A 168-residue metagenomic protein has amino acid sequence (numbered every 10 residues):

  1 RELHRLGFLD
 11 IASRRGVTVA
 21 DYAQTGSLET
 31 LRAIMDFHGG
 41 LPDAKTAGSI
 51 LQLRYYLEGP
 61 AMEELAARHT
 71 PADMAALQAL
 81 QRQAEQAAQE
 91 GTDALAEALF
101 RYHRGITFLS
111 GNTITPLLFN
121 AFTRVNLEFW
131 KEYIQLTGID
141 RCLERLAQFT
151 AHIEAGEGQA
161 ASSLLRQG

Functional and structural regions predicted by a protein language model:
R1-Y56: Short linear motifs at protein or domain termini
I50-E132, C142-Q148, A160-G168: Conserved amphipathic alpha-helical segments that form helical-bundle/coiled-coil interaction surfaces
T137-D140: Short helix-capping and inter-helix turn/linker motifs at the boundaries of alpha-helical repeat units
